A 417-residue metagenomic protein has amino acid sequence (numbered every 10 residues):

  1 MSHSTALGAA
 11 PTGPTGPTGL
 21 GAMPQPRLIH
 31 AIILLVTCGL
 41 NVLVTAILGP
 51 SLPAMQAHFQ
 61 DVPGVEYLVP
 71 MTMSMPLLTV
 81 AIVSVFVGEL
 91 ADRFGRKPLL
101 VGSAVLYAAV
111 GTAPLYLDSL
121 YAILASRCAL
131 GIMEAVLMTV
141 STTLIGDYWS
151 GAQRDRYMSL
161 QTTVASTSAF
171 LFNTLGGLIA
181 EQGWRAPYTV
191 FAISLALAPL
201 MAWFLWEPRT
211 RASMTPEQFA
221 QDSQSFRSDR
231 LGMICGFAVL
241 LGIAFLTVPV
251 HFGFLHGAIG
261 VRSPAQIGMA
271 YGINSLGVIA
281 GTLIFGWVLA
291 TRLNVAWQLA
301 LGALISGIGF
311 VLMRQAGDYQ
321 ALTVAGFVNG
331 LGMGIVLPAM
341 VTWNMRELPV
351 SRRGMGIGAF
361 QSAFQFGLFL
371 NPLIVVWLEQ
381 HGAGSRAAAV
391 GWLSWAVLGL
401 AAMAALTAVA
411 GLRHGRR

Functional and structural regions predicted by a protein language model:
P17-P24, W206-I234: Juxtamembrane intracellular "pre-TM" segments in multi-pass secondary transporters
S51-A81: Extracellular/periplasmic helix-loop-helix junction of adjacent transmembrane segments in MFS-like secondary
M71-G88, G272-I284: Central cavity-lining transmembrane alpha-helices of secondary-active solute carriers, predominantly the Major
A81-L120: Conserved MFS/SLC helix-loop-helix module at the cytosolic interface between two early adjacent transmembrane helices
V83-G95, G281-N294, E379: Helix-to-loop junctions at the C-terminal end of transmembrane segments in multipass secondary transporters
L120, S126-A165: Cytoplasmic helix-loop-helix junction between adjacent transmembrane helices in 12-TM secondary transporters
Q153, L160-W206: Helix-loop-helix hairpin linking two adjacent transmembrane segments in secondary transporters
E347-G384: A late C-terminal transmembrane helix in Major Facilitator Superfamily
